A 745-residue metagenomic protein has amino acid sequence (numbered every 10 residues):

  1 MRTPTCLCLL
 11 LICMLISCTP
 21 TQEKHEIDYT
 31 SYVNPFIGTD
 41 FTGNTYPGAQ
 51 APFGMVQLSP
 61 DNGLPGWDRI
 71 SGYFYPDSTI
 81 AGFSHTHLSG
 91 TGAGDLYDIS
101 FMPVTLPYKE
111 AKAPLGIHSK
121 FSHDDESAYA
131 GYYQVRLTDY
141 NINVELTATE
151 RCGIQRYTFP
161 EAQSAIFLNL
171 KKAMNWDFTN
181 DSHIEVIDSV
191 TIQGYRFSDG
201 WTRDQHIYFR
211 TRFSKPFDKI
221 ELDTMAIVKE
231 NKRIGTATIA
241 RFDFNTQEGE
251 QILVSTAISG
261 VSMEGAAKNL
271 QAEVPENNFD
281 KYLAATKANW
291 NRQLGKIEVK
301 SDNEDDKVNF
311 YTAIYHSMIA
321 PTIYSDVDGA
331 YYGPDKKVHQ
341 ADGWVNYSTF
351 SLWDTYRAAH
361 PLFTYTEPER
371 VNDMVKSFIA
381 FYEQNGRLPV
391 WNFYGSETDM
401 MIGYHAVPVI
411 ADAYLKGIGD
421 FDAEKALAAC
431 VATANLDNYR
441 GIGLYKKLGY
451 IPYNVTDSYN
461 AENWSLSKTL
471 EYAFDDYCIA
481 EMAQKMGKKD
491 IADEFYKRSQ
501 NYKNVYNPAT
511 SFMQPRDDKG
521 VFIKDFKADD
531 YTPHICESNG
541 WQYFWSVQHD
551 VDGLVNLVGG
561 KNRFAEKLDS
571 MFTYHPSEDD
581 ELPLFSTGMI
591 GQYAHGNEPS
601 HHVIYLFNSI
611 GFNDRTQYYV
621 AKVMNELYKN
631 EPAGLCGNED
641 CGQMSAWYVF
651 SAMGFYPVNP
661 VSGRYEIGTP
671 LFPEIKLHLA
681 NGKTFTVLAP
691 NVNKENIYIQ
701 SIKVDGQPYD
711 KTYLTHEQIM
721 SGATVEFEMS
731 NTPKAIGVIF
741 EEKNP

Functional and structural regions predicted by a protein language model:
M1-T5: Positively charged n-region of N-terminal signal peptides that target proteins for export
C6-L10: Sec-dependent N-terminal signal peptides
L15-S17: C-terminal motif of bacterial Sec signal peptides marking the signal peptidase cleavage site
E23-H360, T364-P408, Y414-L470, C478-N504 (+7 more regions): Accessory carbohydrate-recognition regions in carbohydrate-active enzymes
D475: ATP-dependent phospho-/nucleotidyl transfer catalytic cores
Y698: Extracellular attachment/recognition segments
